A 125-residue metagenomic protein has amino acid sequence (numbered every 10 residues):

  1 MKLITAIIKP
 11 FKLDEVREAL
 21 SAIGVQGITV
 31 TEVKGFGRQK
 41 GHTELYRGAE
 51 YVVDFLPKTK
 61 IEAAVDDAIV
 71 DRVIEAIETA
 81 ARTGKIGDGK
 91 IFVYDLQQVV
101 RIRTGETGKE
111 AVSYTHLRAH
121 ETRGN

Functional and structural regions predicted by a protein language model:
K2-I4, G24-T29, P57-I61, G87-F92: A generic structural signal for short beta-strands and their flanking turns/coil linkers
L3-H42: N-terminal first-folded block
K34-L56: Short, charge-patterned binding micro-sites
E44, V100-S113: Short, low-order "capping/linker" segments at domain edges
F55-P57, E62-G84: Mid-chain, well-packed structural core segment of small domains
T79-G105: C-terminal structural segments of small proteins and small subunits
T115-G124: Conserved small/polar residues in nucleotide/adenosyl-binding loops
